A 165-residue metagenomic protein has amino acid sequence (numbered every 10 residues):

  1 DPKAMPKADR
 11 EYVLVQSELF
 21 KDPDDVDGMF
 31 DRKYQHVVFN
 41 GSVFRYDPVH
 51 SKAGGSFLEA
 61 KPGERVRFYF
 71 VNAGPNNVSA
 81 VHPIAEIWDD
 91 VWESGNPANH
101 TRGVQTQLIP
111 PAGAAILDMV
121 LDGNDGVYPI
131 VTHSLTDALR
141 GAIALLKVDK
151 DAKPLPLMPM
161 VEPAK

Functional and structural regions predicted by a protein language model:
D1-K165: Copper-binding active sites and cupredoxin-like electron-transfer domains, recognizing His/Cys-rich ligand loops
